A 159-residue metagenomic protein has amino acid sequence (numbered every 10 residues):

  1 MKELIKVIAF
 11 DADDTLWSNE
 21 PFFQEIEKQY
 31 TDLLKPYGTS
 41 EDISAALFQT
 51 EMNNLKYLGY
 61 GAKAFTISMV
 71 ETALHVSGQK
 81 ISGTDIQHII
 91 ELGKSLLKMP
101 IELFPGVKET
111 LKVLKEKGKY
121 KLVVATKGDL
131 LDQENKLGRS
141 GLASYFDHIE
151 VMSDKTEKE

Functional and structural regions predicted by a protein language model:
M1-A46: Active-site neighborhood of HAD-like aspartate-dependent phosphohydrolases
I5, F146-D147: Short, well-ordered alpha-helix to beta-strand connector turns
D13, D147-H148: Receiver (REC) domain switch/active-site residues of two-component response regulators
F23-T31, T66, V70, L130: An amphipathic alpha-helix signature
P36, F48-S95: A metal-dependent, Asp-based hydrolase signature
T84-L92, L96-L103, V107-S140, I149-K155: Substrate-recognition element of Asp-dependent hydrolases with the DxDx(T/V) motif
A143: Conserved H-loop
E159: A conserved mid-domain beta-alpha-beta active-site/ligand-binding segment of alpha/beta enzyme cores
